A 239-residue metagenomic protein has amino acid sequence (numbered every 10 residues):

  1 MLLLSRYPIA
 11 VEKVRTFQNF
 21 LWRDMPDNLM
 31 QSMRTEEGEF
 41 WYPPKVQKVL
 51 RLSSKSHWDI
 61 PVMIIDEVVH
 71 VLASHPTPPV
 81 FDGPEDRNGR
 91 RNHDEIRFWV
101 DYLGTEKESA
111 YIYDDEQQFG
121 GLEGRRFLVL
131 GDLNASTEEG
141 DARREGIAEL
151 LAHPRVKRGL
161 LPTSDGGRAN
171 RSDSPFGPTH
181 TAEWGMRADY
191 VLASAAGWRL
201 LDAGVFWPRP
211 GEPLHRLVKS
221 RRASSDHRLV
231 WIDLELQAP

Functional and structural regions predicted by a protein language model:
M1-L3, G38-S56: Alpha-helix-centered segments that form part of catalytic cores
R6-N28, L52, P61-M63, N88-V129 (+1 more regions): Metal-dependent phosphoester-hydrolase catalytic domains
V14-Q18, V68-P78: Active-site-proximal beta-strand elements of phosphoester/diester hydrolases
Q18-P44: Short, flexible helix-coil linker/hinge segments at the edges of structured domains or between repeats
Q31-S32, F40-K45, V80-R91: Acidic/histidine-rich helix-loop elements that form or flank divalent-metal/phosphate-binding sites at the catalytic
K55, H75-P78, D94-E95: Catalytic cores of NTP-dependent nucleotidyl/adenyl transfer enzymes across multiple folds
D59-S74, I232: Active-site regions of oxyanion-processing enzymes, predominantly non-cytosolic
T77-V80, N134-S136: Short, catalytically relevant binding-site loops at active-site mouths
